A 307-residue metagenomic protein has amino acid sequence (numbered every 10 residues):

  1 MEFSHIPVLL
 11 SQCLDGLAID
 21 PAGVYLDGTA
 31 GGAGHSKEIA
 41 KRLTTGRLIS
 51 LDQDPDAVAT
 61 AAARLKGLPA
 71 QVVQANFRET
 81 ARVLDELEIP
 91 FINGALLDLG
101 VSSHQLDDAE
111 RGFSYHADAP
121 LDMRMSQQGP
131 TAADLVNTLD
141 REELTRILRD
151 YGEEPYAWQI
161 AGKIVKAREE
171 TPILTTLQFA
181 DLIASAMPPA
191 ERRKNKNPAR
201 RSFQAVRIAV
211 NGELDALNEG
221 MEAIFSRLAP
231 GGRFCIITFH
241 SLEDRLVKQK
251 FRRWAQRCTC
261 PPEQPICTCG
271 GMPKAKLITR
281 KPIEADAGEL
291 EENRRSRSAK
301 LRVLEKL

Functional and structural regions predicted by a protein language model:
M1-L307: S-adenosyl-L-methionine-dependent methyltransferase catalytic core, i.e., the SAM/SAH-binding region
